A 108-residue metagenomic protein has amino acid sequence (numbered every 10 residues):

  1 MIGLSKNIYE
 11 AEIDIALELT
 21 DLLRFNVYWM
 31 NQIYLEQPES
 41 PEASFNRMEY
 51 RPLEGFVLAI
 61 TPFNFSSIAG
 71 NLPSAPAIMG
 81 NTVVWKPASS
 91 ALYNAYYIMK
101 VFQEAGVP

Functional and structural regions predicted by a protein language model:
M1-G3, I78-M79: A short small-residue
I2-Y34, S44-M48: Long amphipathic alpha-helix in the N-terminal Rossmann-like dinucleotide-binding domain of NAD(P)-dependent
I13, N31-P108: Rossmann-like NAD(P) dinucleotide-binding subdomain of oxidoreductase/dehydrogenase enzymes
